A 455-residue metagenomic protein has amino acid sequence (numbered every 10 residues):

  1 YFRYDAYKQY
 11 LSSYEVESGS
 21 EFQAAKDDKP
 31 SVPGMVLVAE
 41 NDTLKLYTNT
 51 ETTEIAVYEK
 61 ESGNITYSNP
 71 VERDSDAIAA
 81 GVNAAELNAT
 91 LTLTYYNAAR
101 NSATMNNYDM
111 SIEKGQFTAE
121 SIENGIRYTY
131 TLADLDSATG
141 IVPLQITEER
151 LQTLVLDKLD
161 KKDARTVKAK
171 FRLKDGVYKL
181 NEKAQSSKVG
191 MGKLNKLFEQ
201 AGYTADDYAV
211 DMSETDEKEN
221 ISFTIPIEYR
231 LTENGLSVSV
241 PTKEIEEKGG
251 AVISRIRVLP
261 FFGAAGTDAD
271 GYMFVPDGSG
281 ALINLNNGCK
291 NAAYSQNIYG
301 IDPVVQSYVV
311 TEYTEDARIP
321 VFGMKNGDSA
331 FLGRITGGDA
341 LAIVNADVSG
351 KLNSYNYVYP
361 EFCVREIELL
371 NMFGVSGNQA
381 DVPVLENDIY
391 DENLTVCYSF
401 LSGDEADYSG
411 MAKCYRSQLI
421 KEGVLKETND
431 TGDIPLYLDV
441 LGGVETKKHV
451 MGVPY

Functional and structural regions predicted by a protein language model:
Y1-G452: N-terminal accessory beta-strand-rich subdomains and adjacent acidic, glycine-rich linkers that precede catalytic cores
Y455: Substrate-binding cleft of carbohydrate-active enzyme catalytic domains
